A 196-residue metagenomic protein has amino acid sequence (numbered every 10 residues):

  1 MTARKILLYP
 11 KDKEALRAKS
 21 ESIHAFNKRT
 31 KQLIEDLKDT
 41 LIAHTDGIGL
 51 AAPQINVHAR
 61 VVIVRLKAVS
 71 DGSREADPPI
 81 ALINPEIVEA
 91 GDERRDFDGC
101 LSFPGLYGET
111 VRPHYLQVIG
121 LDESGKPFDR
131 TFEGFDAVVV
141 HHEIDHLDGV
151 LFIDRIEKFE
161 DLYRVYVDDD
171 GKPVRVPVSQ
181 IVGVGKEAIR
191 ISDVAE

Functional and structural regions predicted by a protein language model:
M1-H141, H146-E196: Active-site rim/adjacent substrate-binding subdomains
